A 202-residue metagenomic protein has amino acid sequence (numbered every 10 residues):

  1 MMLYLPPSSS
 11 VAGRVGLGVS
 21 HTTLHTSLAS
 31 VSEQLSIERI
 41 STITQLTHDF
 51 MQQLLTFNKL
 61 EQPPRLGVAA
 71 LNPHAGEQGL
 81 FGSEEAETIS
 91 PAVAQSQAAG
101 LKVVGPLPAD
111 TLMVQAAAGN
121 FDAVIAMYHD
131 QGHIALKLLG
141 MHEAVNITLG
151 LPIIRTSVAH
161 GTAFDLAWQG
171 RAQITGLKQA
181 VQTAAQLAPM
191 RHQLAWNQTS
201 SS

Functional and structural regions predicted by a protein language model:
M1-E84, S90-S202: Anion-binding alpha/beta catalytic cores of soluble intermediary-metabolism enzymes, centered on
